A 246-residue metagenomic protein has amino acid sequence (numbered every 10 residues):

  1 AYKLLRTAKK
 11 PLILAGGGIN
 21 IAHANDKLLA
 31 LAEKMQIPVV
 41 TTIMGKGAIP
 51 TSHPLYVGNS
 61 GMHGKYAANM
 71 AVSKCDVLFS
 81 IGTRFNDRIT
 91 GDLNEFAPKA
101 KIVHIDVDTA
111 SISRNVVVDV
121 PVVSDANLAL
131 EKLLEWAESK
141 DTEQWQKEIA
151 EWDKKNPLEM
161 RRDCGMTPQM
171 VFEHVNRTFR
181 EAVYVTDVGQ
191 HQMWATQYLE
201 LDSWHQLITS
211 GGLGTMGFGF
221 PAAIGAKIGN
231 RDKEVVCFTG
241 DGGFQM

Functional and structural regions predicted by a protein language model:
A1-P11, L31, V72-K74, H174-F179 (+1 more regions): Glycine-rich phosphate/diphosphate-binding loops that line cofactor/substrate pockets in enzymes
K9-A22: Glycine-rich phosphate/diphosphate-binding loops and the adjacent beta-loop-alpha structural elements that coordinate
L14-G17, M70-G82, D232-M246: A short, small-residue-rich loop immediately preceding and capping a beta-strand
G18-I19, I43-A48, T83-N86, T109 (+2 more regions): Acidic, glycine-rich active-site loops and adjacent beta-strand->loop/helix elements that engage anionic groups
I21-A24, N86-G91, M193, G217-F220 (+1 more regions): Short glycine/serine/threonine-rich phosphate/pyrophosphate-binding segments that cradle anionic phosphate groups
I21-E33: Glycine-rich phosphate/diphosphate-binding loop of Rossmann-like nucleotide-binding domains
G45-E148: Glycine-rich, acidic loop regions that bind phosphate or pyrophosphate groups
A150-D232: Active-site diphosphate/adenylate-binding microenvironment
